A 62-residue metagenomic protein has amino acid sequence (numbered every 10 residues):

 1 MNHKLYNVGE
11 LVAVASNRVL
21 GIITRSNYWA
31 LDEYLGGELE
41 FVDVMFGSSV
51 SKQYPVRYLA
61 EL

Functional and structural regions predicted by a protein language model:
M1-A13: Mixed-charge, Lys/Arg-rich low-complexity intrinsically disordered regions
E10-V12, N27, R57: Short, intrinsically disordered, low-complexity terminal segments
L11-A13, L20-I22, D43: Ordered hydrophobic segments in well-structured contexts
N17-L20, S48-V50: Short acidic/polar mixed-charge low-complexity motifs
V19-D32: Short beta-strand-centered aromatic/proline hotspots
E33-L39: Short, solvent-exposed loop/turn segments that connect beta-strands within catalytic domains and beta-strand-rich
L39-L62: Intrinsically disordered, low-complexity, charged/polar segments
